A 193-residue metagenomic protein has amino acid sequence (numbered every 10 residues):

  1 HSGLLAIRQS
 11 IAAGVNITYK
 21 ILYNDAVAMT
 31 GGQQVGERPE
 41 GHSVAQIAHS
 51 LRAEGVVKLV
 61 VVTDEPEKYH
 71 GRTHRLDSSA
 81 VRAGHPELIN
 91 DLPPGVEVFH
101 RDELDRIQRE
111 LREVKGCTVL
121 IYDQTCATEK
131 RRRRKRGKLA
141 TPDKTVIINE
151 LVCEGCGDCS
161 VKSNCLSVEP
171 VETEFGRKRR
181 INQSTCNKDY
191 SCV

Functional and structural regions predicted by a protein language model:
H1-A13, I17-K20, I47, I148-C165 (+1 more regions): Extended, hydrophobic alpha-helical segments in both membrane/secreted and soluble proteins
H1-Q33, E37-A45, D105-R106: Thiamine diphosphate
S2-G3, R8-Q9, R132-R134, L139-T145: Glycine-rich phosphate/ribose-binding loops and adjacent secondary-structure elements that form binding surfaces
R8-A13, H49-A53, Q108-V114, G155 (+1 more regions): A general structural signal for short secondary-structure junctions and capping/turn motifs
A12-T18, N24, E54-K58, V114-C117 (+2 more regions): Short coil/turn connectors at secondary-structure junctions
V27-P39, G71-T73, D77-V81, L88-P93 (+2 more regions): Short beta-alpha connecting loops at secondary-structure transitions that line or flank enzyme active sites
A48, G55-R136, C186: Structural signature of the thiamine diphosphate
D123-T125, E129-R136, E154-V193: Iron-sulfur cluster-binding cysteine motifs and their immediate structural context in ferredoxin-like electron-transfer
